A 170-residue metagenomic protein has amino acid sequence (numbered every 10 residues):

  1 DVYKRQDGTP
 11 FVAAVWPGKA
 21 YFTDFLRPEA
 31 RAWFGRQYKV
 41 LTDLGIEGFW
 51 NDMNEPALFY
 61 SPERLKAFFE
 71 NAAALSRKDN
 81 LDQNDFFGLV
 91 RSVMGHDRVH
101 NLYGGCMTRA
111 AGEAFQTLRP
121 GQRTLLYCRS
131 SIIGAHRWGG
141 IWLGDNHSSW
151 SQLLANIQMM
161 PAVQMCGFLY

Functional and structural regions predicted by a protein language model:
D1-Y170: Catalytic-domain carbohydrate-binding cleft regions of carbohydrate-active enzymes
